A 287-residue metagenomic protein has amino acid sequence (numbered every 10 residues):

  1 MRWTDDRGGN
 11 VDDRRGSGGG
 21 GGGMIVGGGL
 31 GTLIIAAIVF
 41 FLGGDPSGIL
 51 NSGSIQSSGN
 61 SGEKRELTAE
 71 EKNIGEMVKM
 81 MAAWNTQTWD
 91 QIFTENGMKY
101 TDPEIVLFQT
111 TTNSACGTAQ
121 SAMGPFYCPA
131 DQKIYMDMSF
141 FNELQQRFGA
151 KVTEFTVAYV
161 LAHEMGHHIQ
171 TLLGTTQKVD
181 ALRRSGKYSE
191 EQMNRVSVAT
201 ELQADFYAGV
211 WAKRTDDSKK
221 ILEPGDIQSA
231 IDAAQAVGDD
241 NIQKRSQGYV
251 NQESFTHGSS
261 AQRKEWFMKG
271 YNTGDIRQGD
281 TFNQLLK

Functional and structural regions predicted by a protein language model:
M1-E66: Long amphipathic alpha-helical segments used for membrane anchoring, targeting, substrate engagement, or oligomerization
A37, W89, M136, Y159-L172 (+2 more regions): Active-site recognition of the HExxH zinc-binding catalytic motif
K64-V78, A122-G124, L144-T156, Y188-T200 (+2 more regions): Second-shell loop/turn segments in exported
E66-Q132, F141-E143: Extracytoplasmic/periplasmic/luminal assembly and interaction segments in envelope/secretory/respiratory proteins
K72, E76-Y100, N194-I242: Short helix/loop segments within enzyme catalytic domains that coordinate or immediately flank catalytic cofactors
T118-A158, H168-T171: Active-site scaffold of zinc-dependent metalloenzymes
T171-E201: Post-HEXXH active-site segment of zinc metalloproteases
Q235-K287: Pan-zinc metallopeptidase signature
